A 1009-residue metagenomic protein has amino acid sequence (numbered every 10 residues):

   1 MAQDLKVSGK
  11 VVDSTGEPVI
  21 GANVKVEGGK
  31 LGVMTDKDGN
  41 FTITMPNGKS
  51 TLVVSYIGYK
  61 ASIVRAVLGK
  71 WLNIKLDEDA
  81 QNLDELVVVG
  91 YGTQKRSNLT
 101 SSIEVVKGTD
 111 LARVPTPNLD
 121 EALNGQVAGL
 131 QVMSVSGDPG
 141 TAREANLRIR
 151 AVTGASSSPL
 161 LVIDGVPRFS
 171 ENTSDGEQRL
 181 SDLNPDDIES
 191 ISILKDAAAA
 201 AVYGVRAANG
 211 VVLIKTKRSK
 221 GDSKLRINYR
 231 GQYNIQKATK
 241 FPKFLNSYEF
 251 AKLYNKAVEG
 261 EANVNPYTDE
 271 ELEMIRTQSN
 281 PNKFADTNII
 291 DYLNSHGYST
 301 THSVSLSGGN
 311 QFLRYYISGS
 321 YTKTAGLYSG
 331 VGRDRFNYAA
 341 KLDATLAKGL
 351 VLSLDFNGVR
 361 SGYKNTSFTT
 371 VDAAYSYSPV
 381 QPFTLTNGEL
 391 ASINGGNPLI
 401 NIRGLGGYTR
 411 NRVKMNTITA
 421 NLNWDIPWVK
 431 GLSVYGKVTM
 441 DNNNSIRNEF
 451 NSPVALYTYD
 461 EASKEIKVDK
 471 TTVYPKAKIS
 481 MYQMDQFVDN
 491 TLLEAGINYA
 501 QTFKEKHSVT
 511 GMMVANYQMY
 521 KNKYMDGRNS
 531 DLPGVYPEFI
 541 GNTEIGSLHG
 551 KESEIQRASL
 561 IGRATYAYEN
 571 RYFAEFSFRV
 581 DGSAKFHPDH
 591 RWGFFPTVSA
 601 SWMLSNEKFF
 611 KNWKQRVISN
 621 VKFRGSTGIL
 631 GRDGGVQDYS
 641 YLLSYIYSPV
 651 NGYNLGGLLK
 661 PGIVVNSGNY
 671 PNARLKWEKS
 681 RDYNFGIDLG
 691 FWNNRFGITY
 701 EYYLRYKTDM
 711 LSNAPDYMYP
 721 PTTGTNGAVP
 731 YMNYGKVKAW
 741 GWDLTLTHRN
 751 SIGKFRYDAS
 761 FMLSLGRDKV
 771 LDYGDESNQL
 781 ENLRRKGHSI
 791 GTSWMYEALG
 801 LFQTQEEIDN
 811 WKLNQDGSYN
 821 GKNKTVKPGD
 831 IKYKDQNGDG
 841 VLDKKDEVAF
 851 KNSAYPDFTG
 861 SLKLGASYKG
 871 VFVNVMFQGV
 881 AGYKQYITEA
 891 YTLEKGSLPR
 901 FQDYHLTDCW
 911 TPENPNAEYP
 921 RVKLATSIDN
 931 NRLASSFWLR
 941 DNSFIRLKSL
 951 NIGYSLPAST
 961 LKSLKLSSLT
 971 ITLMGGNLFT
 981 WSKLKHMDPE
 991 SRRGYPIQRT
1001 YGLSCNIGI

Functional and structural regions predicted by a protein language model:
M1-A339, A344-A347, V351-N357, A391 (+6 more regions): Short, small/polar-rich motifs associated with maturation and membrane association, primarily at protein termini
G16, G39, T386-L390, K464 (+7 more regions): Detector for glycine-centered tight turns/loop "hinges" at secondary-structure junctions
L111, R335, K341-R360, K364 (+6 more regions): Extracellular/periplasmic, surface-exposed regions of secreted and cell-surface proteins
D120-N124, V729-K738, N778-S793, F850-G865 (+3 more regions): C-terminal extracellular loops and terminal segments of Gram-negative outer membrane beta-barrel proteins
N228-N280, S751-A854, E894, N914: Conserved small-residue
T277-S279, N401, S583, P828 (+2 more regions): Extracytoplasmic gating/loop element in the C-terminal half of outer-membrane beta-barrel translocons and assembly
N282-I289, G546, D843-D846: Short Pro/Gly-enriched beta-strand edge/turn motifs at strand-loop
S853-Y886: Glycine-rich, aromatic-lined ligand/substrate-binding cores of catalytic and carbohydrate-binding domains
